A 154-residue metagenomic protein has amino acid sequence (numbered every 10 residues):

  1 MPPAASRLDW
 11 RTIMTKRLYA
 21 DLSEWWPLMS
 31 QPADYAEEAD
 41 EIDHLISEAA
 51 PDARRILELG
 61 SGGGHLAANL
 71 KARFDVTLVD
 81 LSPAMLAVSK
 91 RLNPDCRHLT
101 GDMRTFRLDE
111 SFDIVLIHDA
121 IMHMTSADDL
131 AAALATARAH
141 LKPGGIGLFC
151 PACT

Functional and structural regions predicted by a protein language model:
M1-I13: N-terminal amphipathic/basic-hydrophobic helices that include classical n-h-c signal peptides and signal-anchor
W10-D52: Conserved class I S-adenosyl-L-methionine
P51, K71, K90, T125 (+1 more regions): Short conserved AdoMet
L57, G62-T105: Class I SAM-dependent methyltransferase SAM/SAH-binding core
R107-V115: A short acidic, Gly/Pro-enriched loop at the edge of an enzyme's catalytic core that lines a small-molecule cofactor
H118-I121: Residues lining the SAM
A131-P143: A short glycine-rich, Lys/Arg-flanked "PGG" loop and its adjoining helix->strand segment in the class I
G144-P151: Conserved beta-strand signature within the Rossmann-like core of class I S-adenosyl-L-methionine
